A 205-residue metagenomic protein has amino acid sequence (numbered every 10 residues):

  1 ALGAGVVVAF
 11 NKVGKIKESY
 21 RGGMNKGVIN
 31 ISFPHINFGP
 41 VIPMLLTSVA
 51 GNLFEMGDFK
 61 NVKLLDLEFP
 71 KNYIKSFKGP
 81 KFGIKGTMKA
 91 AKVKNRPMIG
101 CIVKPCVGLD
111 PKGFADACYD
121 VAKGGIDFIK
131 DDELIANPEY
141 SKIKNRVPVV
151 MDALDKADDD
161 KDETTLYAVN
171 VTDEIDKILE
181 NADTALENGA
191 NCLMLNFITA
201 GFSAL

Functional and structural regions predicted by a protein language model:
A1-K12: Short Lys/Arg-enriched alpha/beta "domain-start" segment
V28-N30, M98-I102, D127-K130, D162-A168 (+1 more regions): Structural preference for beta-strand elements that scaffold enzyme active sites
P43-G83: N-terminal, Lys/Arg-enriched amphipathic/low-complexity engagement segments that precede the first folded domain
P80-M88, I135-A157, I175-I178, F197-L205: Active-site-adjacent beta->alpha loops and helix N-cap segments on the catalytic face of soluble alpha/beta enzymes
P97-A115, T165-K177: Active-site mouth loops of central-metabolism enzymes
P111-A117, I175-E187, F202-L205: Catalytic cores of alpha/beta
V121: Conserved, mostly hydrophobic/aromatic
G124-N137, E187-A204: Glycine-rich phosphate-binding active-site loops on the catalytic face of alpha/beta enzymes
